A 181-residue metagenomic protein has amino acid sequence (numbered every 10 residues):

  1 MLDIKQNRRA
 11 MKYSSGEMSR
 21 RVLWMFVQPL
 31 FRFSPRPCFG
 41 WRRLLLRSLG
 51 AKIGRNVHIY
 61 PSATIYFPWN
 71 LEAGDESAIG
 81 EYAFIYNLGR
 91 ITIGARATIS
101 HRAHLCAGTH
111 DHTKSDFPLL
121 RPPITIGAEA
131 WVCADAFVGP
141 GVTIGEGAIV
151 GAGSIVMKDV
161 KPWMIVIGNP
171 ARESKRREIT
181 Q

Functional and structural regions predicted by a protein language model:
M1-A51, R55-N56, R96, E129 (+2 more regions): Terminal amphipathic alpha-helical/low-complexity segments used for targeting or macromolecular assembly
S34-R43, A63-A73, A78-T143, N169-P170 (+1 more regions): Flexible, glycine/small-residue-enriched loop-and-beta-strand segment within the central core of proteins
G54, H112, I155-K158, R172: Short, electropositive, low-hydrophobicity segments enriched in small/polar residues
A134-K158: Beta-rich strand-turn-strand
V166: Conserved active-site beta-strand element of glycosyltransferases/polysaccharide synthases
